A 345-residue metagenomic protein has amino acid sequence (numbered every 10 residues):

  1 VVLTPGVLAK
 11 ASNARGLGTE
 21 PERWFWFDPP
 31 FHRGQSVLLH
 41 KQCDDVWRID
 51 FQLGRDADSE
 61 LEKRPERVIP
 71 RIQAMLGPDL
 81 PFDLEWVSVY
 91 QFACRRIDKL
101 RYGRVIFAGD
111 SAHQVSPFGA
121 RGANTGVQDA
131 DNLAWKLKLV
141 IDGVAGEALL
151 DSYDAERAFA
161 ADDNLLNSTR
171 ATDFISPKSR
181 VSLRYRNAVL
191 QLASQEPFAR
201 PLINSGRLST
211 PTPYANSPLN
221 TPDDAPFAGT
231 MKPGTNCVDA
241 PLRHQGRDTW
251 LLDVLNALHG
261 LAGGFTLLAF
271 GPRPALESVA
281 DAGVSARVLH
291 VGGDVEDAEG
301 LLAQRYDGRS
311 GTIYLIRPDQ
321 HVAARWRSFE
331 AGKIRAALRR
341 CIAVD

Functional and structural regions predicted by a protein language model:
V1-I203, R207, P211, L289: Core Rossmann-like FAD-binding/catalytic domain of the broad FAD-dependent monooxygenase superfamily
L139-D345: Helical substrate-recognition/capping region of FAD-dependent monooxygenase/halogenase enzymes
